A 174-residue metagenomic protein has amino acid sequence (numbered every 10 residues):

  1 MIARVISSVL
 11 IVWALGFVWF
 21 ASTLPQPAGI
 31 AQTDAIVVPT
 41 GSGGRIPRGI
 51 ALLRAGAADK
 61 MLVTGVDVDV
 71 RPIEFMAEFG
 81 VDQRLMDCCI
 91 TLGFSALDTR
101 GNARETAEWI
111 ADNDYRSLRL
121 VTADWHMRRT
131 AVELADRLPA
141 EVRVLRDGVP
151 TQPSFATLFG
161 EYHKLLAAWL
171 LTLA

Functional and structural regions predicted by a protein language model:
A3-W19: Hydrophobic membrane-insertion alpha-helices, especially the h-region of bacterial N-terminal signal peptides
F17-L24, A168-T172: Structural signal for membrane-spanning alpha-helices in multi-pass inner-membrane proteins, emphasizing helix cores
A21-F159: A structural signal for short, hydrophobic/glycine-enriched beta-strand patches
F155-A174: A transmembrane-helix-recognition feature enriched in membrane-embedded lipid enzymes and envelope glyco-/phospholipid
